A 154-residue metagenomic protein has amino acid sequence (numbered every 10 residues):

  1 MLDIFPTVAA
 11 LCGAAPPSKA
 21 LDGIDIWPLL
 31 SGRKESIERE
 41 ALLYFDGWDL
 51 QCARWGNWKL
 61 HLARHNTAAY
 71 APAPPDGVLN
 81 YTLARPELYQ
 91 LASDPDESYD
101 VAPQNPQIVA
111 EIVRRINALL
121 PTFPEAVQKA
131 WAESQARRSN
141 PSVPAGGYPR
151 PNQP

Functional and structural regions predicted by a protein language model:
L2-E87, L91, N140-P141: C-terminal cap/loop subdomain of S1 sulfatases and analogous C-terminal strand-loop tails that border
I4, W55, H65-N66, D76-E87 (+1 more regions): Long, internal low-complexity/basic segments
